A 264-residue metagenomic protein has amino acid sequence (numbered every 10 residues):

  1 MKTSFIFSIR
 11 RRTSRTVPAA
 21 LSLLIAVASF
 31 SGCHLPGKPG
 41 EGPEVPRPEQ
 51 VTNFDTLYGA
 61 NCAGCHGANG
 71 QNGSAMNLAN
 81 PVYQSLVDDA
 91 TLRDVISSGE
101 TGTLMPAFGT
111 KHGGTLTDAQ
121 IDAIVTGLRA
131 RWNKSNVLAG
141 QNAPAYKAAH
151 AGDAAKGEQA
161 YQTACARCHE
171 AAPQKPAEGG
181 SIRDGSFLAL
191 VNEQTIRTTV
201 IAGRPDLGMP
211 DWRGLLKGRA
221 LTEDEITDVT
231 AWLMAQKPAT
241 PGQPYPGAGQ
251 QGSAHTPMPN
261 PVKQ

Functional and structural regions predicted by a protein language model:
M1-S14: N-terminal secretory signal peptides that target proteins for export/translocation
F7-R10, A26, P259, K263: Residues marking helix boundaries in flexible regions
S14-I25: Sec-dependent N-terminal signal peptides
S29-G32: C-terminal motif of bacterial Sec signal peptides marking the signal peptidase cleavage site
P36-E44, P48, T56-G59, P106-P173 (+2 more regions): Flexible coil segments in periplasmic/lumen-exposed cytochrome c-class electron-transfer proteins
E44, V51, D55, G67-S97 (+2 more regions): Gly/Gly-Pro-rich "capping" loops immediately C-terminal to redox-active cysteine motifs in periplasmic/lumenal
G59-C62, A75, G102, Q162 (+2 more regions): Disulfide-stabilized extracellular ectodomain repeats and their linkers
S74, T101, Q120, E178 (+1 more regions): Residues that flank catalytic or metal-binding motifs in active/ligand-binding sites
